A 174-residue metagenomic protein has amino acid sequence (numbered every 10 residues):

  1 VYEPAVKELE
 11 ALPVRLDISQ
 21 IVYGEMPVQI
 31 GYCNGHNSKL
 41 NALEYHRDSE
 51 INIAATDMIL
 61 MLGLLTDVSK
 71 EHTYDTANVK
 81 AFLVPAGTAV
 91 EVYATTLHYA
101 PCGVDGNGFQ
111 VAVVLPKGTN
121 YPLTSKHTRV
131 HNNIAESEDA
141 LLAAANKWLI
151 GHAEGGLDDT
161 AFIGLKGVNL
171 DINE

Functional and structural regions predicted by a protein language model:
V1-A86, Y99-E174: Active-site region of the double-stranded beta-helix
A86-A89, T95: Tight coil/turn sites that cap or link beta-strands
Y93-A94, G108: Short amphipathic alpha-helical surface patches that serve as generic macromolecular interface elements
